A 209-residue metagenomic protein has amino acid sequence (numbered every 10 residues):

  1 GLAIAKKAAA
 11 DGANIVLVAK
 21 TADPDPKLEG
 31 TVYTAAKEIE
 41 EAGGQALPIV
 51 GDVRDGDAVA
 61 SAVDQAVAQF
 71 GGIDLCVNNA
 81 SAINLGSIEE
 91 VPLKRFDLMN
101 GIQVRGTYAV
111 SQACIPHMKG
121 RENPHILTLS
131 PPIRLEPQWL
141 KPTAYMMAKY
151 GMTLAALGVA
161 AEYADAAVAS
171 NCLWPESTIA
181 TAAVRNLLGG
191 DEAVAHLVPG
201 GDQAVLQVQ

Functional and structural regions predicted by a protein language model:
G1-V18: Canonical Rossmann dinucleotide-binding motif of NAD(H)/NADP(H)-dependent dehydrogenases/reductases, specifically
A13-Y33: Conserved glycine-rich Rossmann-like NAD(P)H-binding loop of the short-chain dehydrogenase/reductase
G30, V50-A62, L93: The beta1-alpha1 cofactor-binding region of Rossmann-like NAD(H)/NADP(H)-dependent oxidoreductases
S87-I88, P92-D97: Substrate-binding pocket helix/loop in short-chain dehydrogenase/reductase
S111-Q112, L157: A short, exposed helix-loop element centered on a Lys and neighboring polar residues
K119, H125-D165, W174-R185, G189-D191: Catalytic loop of short-chain dehydrogenase/reductase
D165, C172-L173, D191-Q209: C-terminal helical subdomain
